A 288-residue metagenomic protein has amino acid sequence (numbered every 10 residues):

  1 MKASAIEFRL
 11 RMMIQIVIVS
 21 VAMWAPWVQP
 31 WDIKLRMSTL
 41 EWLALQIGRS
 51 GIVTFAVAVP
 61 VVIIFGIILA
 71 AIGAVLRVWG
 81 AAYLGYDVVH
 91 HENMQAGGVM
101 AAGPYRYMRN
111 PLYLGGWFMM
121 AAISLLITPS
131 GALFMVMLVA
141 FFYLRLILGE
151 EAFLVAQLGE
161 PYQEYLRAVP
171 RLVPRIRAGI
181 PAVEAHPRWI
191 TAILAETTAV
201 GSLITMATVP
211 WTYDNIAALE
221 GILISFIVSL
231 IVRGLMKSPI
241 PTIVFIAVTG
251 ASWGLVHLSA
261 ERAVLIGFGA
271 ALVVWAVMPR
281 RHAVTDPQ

Functional and structural regions predicted by a protein language model:
M1-A102, W117-Q288: Membrane-anchoring alpha-helices and their flanking helix-loop junctions
R106-F118: Conserved SAM-binding loop
